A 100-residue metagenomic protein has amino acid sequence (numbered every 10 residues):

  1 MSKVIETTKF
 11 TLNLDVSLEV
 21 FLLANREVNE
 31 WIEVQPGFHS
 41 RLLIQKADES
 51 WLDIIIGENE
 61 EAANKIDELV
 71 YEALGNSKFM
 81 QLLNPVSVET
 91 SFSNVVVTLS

Functional and structural regions predicted by a protein language model:
M1-V4, K9-N13, H39-L52, G75-S100: Glycine-rich beta-strand-turn "strand-cap" elements at beta-sheet edges
F10-S40, Y71-F79: Short amphipathic alpha-helical segments
V16, D48, E61: Short alpha-helical
L22, N64-K65, V95: A beta-strand edge to alpha-helix "cap/lid" segment located at domain peripheries
N59-L69: Short amphipathic alpha-helices within nucleic acid-binding modules
